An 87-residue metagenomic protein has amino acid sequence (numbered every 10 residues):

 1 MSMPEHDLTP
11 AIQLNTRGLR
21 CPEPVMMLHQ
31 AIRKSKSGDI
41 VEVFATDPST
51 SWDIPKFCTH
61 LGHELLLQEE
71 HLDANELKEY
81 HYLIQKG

Functional and structural regions predicted by a protein language model:
M1-S2, G87: Iron-sulfur (Fe-S) cluster-binding modules
S2-K36: An N-terminal amphipathic alpha-helical segment
A11, G38-E42, E79-H81: Intrinsic-disorder/low-complexity, polar/charged segments enriched in Ser/Thr/Lys/Arg/Asp/Glu/Gln
P22-L66, E70: Amphipathic, hydrophobic secondary-structure cores in small proteins
E70-G87: C-terminal edge-of-domain segments
